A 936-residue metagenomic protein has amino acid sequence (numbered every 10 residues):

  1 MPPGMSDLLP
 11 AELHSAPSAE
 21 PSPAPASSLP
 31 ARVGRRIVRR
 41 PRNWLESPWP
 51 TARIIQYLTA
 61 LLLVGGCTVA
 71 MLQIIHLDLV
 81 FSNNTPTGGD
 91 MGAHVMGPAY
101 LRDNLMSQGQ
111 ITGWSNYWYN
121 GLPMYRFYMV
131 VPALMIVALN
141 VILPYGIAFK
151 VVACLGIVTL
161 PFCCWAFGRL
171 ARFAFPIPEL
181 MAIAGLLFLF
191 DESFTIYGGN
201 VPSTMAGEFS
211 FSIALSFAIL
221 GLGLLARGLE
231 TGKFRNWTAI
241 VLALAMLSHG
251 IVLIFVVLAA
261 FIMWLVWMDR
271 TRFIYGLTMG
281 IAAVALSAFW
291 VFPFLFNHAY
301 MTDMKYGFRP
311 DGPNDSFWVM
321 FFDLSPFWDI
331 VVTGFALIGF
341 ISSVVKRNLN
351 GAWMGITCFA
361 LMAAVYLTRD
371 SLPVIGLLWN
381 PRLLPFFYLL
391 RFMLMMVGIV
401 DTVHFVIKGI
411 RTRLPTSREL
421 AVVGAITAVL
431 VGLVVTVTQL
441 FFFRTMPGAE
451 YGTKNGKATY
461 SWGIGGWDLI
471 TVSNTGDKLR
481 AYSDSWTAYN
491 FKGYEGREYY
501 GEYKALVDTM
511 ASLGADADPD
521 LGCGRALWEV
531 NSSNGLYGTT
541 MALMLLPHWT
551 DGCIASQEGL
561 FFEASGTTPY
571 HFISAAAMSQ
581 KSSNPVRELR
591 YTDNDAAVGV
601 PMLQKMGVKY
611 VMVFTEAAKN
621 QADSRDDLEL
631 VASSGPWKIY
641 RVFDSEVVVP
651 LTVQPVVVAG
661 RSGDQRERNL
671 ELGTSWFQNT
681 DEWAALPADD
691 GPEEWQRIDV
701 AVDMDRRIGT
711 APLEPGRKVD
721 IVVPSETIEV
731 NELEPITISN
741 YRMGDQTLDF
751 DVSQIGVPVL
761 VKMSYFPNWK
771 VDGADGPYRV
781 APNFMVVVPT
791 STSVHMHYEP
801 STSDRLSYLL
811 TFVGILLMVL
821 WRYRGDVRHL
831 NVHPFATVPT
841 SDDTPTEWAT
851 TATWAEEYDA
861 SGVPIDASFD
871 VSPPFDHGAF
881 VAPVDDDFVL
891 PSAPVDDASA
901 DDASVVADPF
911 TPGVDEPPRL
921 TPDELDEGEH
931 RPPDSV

Functional and structural regions predicted by a protein language model:
P2, S6-Y494, A505, S512-A517 (+12 more regions): Membrane-embedded transmembrane-helix bundle of lipid-linked glycan/lipid transferases
W49, V702-W854, S935: Active-site-proximal, structured, solvent-exposed surfaces of multi-pass membrane proteins that position macromolecular
F190, G250, S532-L536, V611 (+2 more regions): Solvent-exposed loop/turn segments at secondary-structure junctions within structured extracellular/periplasmic domains
L242, V434-R497, G501, A511-M602 (+3 more regions): Extracytoplasmic/lumenal acceptor-recognition loop(s) of multi-pass membrane glycoenzymes
F255-V256, F294, G535-G538, A618-D623 (+1 more regions): Extracytoplasmic/secreted cell-surface and envelope-processing proteins
V256, L527-E529, F614, F643: Generic beta-strand/beta-sheet core signal
A618-S645: Short acidic, glycine/proline-enriched helix-loop-strand junctions
V905-A907, T911-V936: Intrinsically disordered, compositionally biased tail regions
